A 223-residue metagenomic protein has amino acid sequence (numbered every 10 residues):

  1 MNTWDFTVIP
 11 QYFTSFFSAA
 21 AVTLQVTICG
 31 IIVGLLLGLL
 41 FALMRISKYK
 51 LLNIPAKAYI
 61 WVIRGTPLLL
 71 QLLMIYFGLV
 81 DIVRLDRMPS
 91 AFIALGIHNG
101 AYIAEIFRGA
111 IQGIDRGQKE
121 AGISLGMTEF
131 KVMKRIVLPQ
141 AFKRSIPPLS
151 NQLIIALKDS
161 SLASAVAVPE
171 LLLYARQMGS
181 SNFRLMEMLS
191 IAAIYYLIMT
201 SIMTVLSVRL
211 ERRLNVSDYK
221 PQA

Functional and structural regions predicted by a protein language model:
M1-A223: Transmembrane alpha-helices and adjacent helix-loop boundaries
